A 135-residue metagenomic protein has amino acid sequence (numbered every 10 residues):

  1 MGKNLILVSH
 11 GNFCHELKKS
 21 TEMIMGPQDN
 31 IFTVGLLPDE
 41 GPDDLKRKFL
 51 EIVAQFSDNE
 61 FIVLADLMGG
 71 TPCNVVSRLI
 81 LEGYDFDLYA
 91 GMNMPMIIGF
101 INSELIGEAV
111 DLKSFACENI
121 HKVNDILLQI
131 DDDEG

Functional and structural regions predicted by a protein language model:
G2-L64, M68-G135: N-terminal loops that bind phosphate or other acidic moieties and the adjacent beta-alpha structural core
